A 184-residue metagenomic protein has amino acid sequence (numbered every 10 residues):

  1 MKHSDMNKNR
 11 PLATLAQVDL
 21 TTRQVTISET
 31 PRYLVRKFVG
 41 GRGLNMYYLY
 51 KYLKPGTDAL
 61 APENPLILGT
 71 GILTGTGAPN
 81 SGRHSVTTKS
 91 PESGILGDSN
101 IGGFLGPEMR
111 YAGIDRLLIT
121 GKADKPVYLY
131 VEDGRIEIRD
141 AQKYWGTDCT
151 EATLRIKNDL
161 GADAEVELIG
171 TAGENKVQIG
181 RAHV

Functional and structural regions predicted by a protein language model:
S4-L34: N-terminal leader/transition segments
N7, P11, N45, N64 (+4 more regions): General structural feature for long, well-ordered alpha-helical segments within catalytic domains of soluble enzymes
I27-K54, D58-A59: Non-catalytic, usually N-terminal nucleic-acid engagement modules in DNA/RNA processing proteins
M46-G82, D163: Conserved oxyanion/phosphate-binding beta-strand-loop segments in alpha/beta enzyme cores
T74, G82-G94, A172-R181: A gly/ser-rich beta-alpha-beta helix-loop segment of oxidoreductase catalytic cores
T88-I101, L105-M109: Extracellular/luminal Protease-associated
G106-R181: Active-site cavity-forming subdomains of large catalytic enzyme subunits
